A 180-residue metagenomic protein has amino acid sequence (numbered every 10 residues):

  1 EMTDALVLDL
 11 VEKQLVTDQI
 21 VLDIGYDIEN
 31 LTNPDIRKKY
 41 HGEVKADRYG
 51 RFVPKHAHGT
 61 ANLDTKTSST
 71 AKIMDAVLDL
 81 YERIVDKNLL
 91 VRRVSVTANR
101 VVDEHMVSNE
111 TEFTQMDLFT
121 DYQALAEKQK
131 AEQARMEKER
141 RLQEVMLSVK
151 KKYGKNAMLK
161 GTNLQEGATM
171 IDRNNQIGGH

Functional and structural regions predicted by a protein language model:
E1-H180: Basic, low-complexity intrinsically disordered segments
